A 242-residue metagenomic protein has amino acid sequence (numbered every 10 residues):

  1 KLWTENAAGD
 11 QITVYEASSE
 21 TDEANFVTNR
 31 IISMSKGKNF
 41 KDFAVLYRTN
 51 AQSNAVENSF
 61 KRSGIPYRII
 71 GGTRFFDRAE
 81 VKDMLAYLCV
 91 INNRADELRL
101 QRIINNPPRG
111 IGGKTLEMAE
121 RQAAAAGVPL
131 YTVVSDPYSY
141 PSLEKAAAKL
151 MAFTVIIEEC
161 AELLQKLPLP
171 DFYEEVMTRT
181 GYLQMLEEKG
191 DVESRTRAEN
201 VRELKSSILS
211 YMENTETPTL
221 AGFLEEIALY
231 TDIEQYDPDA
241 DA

Functional and structural regions predicted by a protein language model:
K1-P66, C89-R94, A125, A147 (+2 more regions): Helicase P-loop NTPase motor core
D10, R62-R68, T73, D77-P107: Conserved short internal alpha-helix adjacent to the catalytic or cofactor-binding core of large enzyme scaffolds
Q11, T21-T28, F40, N50-S53 (+5 more regions): Amphipathic alpha-helical transducer elements in NTP-driven molecular machines
V27, V45, M84, G112 (+2 more regions): A residue-level signal for conserved active-site and pocket-lining positions in enzyme catalytic cores
I31, S53, L100-I103, A119 (+2 more regions): AAA+ P-loop ATPase catalytic core
I32-S35, N39, P107-G110, V133-A242: Accessory C-terminal helicase-associated subdomains
M84, Q101-A123, S142-E144: Helix-hairpin-helix
R121-D136: A short beta-strand-loop micro-motif that forms or neighbors metal/cofactor- and ligand-binding patches at active-site
